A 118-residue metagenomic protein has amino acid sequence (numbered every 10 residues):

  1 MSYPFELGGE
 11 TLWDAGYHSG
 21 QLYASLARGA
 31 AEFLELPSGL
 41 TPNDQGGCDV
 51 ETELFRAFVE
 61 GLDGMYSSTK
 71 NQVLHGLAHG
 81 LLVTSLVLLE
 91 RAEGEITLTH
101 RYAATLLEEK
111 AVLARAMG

Functional and structural regions predicted by a protein language model:
M1-G118: Acidic (Asp/Glu-rich) sequence patches and key acidic residues that form negatively charged surfaces used
